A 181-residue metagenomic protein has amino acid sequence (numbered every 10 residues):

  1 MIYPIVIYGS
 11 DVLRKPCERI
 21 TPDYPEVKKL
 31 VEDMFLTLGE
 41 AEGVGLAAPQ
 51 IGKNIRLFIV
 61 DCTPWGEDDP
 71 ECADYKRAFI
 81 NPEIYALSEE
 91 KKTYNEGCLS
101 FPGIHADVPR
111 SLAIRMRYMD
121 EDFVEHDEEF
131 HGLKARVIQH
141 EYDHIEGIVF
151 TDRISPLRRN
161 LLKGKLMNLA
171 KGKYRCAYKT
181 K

Functional and structural regions predicted by a protein language model:
M1-K181: Positively charged
